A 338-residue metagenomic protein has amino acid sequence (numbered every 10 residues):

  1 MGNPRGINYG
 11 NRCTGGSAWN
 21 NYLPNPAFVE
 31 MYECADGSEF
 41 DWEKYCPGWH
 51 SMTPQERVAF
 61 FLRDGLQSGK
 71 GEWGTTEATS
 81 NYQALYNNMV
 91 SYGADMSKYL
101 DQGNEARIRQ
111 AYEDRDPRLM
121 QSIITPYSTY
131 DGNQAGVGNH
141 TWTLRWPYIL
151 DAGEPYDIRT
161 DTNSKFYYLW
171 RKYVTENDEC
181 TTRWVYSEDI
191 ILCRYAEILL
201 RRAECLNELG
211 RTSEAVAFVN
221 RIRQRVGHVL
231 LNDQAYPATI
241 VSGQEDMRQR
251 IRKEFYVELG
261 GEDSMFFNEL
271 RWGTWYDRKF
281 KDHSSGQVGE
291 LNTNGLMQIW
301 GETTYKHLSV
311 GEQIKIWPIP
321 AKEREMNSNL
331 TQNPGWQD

Functional and structural regions predicted by a protein language model:
M1-I149, S285: An aromatic- and glycine-enriched ligand-binding surface/loop that stacks and positions planar moieties
M1-P54, M120, L144-T160, Y167 (+5 more regions): Long, intrinsically disordered, low-complexity segments
M89-R225: C-terminal substrate/ligand-recognition segments
Y130-N133, D233, E262: Short, flexible/disordered secondary-structure transition segments
